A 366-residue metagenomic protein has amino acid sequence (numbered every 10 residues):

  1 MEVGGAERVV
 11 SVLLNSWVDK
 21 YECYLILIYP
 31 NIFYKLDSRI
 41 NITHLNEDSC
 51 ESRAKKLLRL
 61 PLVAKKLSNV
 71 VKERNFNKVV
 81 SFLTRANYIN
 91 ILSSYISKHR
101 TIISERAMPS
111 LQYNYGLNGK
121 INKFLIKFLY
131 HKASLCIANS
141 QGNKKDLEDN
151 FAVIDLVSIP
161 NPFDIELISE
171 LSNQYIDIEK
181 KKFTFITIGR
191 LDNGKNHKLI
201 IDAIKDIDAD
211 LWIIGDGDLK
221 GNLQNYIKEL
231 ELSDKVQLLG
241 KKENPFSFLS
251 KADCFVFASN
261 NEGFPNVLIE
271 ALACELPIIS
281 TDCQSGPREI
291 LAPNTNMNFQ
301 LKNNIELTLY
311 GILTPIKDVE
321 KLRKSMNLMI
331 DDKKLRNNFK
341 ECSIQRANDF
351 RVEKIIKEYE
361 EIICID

Functional and structural regions predicted by a protein language model:
M1-G4, R8-R59, N143-N150, S158: N-terminal strand-loop element at the rim of the active site of nucleotide-sugar-dependent glycosyltransferases
E7-V12, F183, T187-D206, D218-Q224: A conserved mid-protein helix/loop that constitutes part of the nucleotide-sugar donor-binding site
T43, K127, H131-E170: Donor nucleotide-sugar binding/catalytic pocket of nucleotide-sugar-dependent glycosyltransferases
L58-V63, R100, P109-K132: Nucleotide-sugar donor phosphate/pyrophosphate-binding loop at the beta->alpha transition of glycosyltransferases
S81-N87, E105: Short His-centered aromatic/hydrophobic patch
K241, N260: Aromatic "clamp/platform" in nucleotide-sugar-dependent glycosyltransferases that forms part of the donor/acceptor
A292-V319, M329-K333: Conserved acidic donor-binding segment of nucleotide-sugar-dependent glycosyltransferases
L328, L335-D349: A short, well-ordered alpha-helix in the C-terminal region of glycosyltransferases
